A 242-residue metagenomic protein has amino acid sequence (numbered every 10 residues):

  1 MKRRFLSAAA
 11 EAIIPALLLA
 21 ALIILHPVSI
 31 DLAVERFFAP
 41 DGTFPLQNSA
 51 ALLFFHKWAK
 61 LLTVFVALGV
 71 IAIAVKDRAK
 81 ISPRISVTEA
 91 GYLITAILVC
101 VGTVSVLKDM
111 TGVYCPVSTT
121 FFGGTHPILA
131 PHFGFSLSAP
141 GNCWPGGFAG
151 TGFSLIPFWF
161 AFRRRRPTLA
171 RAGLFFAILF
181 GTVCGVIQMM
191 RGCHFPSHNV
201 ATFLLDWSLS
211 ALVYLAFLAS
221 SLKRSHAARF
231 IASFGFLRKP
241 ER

Functional and structural regions predicted by a protein language model:
K2-V70, D109-T111, P116, G123-P127: N-terminal transmembrane-helix/juxtamembrane module of multi-pass inner/ER membrane proteins
A8-A10, I14, I128-R242: Membrane-embedded catalytic cores of phosphoryl/pyrophosphoryl-handling enzymes
P15-L19, L62-V66, L93-G102, F203 (+1 more regions): Alpha-helical transmembrane spans of integral membrane proteins, capturing the lipid-embedded, hydrophobic core of TM
A20-L25, L98-T103, I178-M189: Aromatic-anchored segments of alpha-helical transmembrane domains
L25, D31, L68-V75, T103 (+3 more regions): Alpha-helical membrane-inserting segments
F38, V75-P83, M110-C115, T119 (+3 more regions): Membrane-interfacial segments
L62-K80, F148-R164: Transmembrane alpha-helical segments in integral membrane proteins
V75-M110, A170-L174: Interfacial segments of alpha-helical transmembrane regions
